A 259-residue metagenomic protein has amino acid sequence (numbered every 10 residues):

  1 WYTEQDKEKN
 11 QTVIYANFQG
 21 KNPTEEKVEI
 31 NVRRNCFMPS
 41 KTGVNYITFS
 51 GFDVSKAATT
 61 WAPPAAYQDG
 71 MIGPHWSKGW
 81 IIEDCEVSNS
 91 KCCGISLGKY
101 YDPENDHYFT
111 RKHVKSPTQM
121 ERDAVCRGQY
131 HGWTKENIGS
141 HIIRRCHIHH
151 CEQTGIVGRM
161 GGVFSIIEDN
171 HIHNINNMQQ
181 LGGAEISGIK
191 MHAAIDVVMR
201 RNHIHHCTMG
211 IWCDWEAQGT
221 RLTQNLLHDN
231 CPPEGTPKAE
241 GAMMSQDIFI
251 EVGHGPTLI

Functional and structural regions predicted by a protein language model:
W1-W76, I81-S88, G94-S96, D102-W133: Extracellular polysaccharide-degrading/modifying enzymes targeting complex plant/algal/animal polysaccharides
N35-C36, M71, Q153-I156, M209-I211 (+1 more regions): Generic recognition of flexible, low-complexity loop/linker segments
N45-K56, K78-C92, E104-A124, G128 (+7 more regions): Right-handed parallel beta-helix
